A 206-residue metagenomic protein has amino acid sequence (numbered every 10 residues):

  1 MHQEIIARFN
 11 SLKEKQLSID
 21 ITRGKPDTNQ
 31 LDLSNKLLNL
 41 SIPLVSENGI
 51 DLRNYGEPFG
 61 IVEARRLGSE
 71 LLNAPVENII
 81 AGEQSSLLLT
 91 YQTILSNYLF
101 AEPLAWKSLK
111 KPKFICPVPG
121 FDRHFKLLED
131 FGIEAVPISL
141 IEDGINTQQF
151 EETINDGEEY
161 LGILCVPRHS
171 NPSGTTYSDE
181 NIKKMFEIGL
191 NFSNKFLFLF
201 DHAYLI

Functional and structural regions predicted by a protein language model:
M1-F59, E63-E70: N-terminal "arm"/small-domain region of PLP-dependent enzymes with the aminotransferase-like
I50-N194, L205-I206: Conserved core of the PLP fold type I
L197-F198: Hydrophobic "anchor" residues on beta-strands that sit immediately upstream of conserved functional sites
D201-H202: Walker B catalytic acidic pair
